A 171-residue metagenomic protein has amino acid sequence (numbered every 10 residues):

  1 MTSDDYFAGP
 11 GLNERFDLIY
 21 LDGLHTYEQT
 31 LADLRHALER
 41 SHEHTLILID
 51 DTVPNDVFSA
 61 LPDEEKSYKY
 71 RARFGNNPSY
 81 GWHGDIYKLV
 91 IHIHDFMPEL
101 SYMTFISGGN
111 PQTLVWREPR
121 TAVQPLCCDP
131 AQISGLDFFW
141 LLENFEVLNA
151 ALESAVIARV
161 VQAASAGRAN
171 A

Functional and structural regions predicted by a protein language model:
M1-Y20, L24-L48, T52-A171: A short alpha-helical cap/connector motif
